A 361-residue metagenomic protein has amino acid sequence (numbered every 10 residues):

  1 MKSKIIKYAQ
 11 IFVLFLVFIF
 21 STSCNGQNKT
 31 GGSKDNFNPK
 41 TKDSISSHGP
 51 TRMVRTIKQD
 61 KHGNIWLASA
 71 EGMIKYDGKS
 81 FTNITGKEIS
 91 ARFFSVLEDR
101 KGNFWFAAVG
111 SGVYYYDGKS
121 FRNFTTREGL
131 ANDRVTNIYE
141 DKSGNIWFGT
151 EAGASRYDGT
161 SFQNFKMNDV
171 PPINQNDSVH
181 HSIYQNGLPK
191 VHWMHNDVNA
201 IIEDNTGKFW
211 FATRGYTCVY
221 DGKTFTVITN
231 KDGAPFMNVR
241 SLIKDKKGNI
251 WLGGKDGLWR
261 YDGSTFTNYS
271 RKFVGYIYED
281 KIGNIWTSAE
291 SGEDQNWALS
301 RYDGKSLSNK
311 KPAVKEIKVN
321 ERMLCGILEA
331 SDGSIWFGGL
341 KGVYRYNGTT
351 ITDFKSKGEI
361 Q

Functional and structural regions predicted by a protein language model:
M1-Q361: Carboxylate-rich, polar loop motifs that coordinate divalent cations or form catalytic acidic clusters
